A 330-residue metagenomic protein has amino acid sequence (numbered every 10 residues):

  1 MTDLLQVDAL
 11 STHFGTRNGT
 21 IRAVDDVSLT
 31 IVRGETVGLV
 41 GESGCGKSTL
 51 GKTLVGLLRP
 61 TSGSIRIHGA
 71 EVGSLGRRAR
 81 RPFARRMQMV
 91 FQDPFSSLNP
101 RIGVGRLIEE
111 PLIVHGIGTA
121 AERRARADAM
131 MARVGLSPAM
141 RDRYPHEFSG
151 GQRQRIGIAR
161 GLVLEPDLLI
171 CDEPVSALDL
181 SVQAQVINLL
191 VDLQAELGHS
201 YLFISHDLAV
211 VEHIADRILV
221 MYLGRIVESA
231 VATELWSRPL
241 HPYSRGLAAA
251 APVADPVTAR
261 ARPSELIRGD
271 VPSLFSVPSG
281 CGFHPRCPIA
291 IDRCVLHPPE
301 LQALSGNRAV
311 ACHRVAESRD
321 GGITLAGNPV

Functional and structural regions predicted by a protein language model:
D3, T20, S229-V330: Short catalytic/signature loops enriched in Gly
R17-N18, V72-Q88, V114, A120-A121 (+2 more regions): ABC ATPase NBD coupling module
E42, I170, P174-L178, V182-R260: P-loop NTP-binding/switch modules centered on Walker-like glycine-rich loops
V55: Helix-to-loop junction immediately C-terminal to a conserved catalytic motif
G63-S74: Conserved ABC transporter NBD signature motif
E71, E122-A139, D192, A248-A249: Conserved ABC ATPase "signature" region
V163-D167: A short, proline-enriched helix->beta-strand linker immediately N-terminal to the Walker B motif in ABC-type P-loop
